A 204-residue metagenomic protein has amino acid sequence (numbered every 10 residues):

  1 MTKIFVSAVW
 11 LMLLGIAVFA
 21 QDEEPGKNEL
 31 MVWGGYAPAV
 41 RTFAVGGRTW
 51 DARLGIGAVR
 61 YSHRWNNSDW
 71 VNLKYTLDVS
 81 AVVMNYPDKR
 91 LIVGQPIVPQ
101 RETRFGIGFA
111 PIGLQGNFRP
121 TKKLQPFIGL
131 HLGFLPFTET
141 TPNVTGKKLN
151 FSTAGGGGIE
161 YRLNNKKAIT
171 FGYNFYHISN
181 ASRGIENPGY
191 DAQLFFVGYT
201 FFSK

Functional and structural regions predicted by a protein language model:
M1-G26, K204: Cleavable N-terminal export/targeting peptides
A20-K27, R64-K74, R119-Q125, L163-K167 (+1 more regions): Short loop/turn motifs that connect adjacent beta-strands in outer-membrane beta-barrel proteins
D22-P99, P111: Glycine- and aromatic-enriched membrane insertion/assembly motifs of diderm outer-membrane and organelle channel
G26-N28, D51-G57, T103-A110, K147-T153 (+1 more regions): Residues that define the transmembrane beta-barrel architecture of outer-membrane proteins
N28-G34, L73-V79, P126-L132, F151-T153 (+2 more regions): Transmembrane beta-strands of outer-membrane beta-barrel proteins
G34-V40, V79-N85, L132-T138, F175-S179 (+1 more regions): Transmembrane beta-strands of outer-membrane beta-barrel pores
F43-T49, Q95-E102, T140-T145, A181-N187: Extracellular loop and loop/strand-boundary signature of outer-membrane beta-barrel proteins
Y161, Y190-K204: Outer-membrane beta-barrel "beta-signal"
